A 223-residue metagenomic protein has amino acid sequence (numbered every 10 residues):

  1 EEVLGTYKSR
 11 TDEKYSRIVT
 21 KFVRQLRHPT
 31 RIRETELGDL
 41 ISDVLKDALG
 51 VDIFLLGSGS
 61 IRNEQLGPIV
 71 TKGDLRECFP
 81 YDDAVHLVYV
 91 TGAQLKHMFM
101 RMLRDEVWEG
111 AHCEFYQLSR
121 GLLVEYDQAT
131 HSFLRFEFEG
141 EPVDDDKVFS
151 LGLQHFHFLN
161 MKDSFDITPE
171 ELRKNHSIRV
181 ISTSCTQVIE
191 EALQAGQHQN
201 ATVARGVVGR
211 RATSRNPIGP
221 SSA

Functional and structural regions predicted by a protein language model:
E1-A48, D52-A223: Catalytic centers of hydrolytic enzymes
